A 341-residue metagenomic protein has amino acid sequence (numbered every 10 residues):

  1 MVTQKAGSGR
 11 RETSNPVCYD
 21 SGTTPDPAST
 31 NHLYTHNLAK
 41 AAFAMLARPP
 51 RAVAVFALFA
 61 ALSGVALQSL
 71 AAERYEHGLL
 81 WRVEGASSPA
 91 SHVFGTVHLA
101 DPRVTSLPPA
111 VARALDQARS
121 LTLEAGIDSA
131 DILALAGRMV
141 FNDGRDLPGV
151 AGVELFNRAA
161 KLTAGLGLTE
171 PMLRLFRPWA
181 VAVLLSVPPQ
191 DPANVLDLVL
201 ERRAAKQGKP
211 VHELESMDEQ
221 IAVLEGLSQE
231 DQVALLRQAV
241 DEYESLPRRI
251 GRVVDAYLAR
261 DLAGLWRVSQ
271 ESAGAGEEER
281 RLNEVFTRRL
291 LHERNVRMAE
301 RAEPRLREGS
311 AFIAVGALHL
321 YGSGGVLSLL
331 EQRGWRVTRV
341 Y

Functional and structural regions predicted by a protein language model:
Q4-G7, E12, G22, K40: Charged/polar low-complexity intrinsically disordered segments
A39-F56: Bacterial N-terminal signal peptides that target proteins for export
L70-E73, L79-F286: Structured, acidic catalytic/metal-binding patches in enzyme active sites
R288-R289, E293-Y341: C-terminal soluble interaction/assembly domains
